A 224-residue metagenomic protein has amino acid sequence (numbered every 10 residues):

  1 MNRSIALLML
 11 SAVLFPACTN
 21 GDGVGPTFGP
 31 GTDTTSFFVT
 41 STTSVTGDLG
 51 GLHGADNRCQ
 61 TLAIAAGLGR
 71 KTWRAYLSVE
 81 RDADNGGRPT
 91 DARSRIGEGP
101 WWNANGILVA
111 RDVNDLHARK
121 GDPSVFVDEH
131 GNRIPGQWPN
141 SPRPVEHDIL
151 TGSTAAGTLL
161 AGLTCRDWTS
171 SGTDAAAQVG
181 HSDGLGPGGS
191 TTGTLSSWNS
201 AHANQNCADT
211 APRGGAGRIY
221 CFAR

Functional and structural regions predicted by a protein language model:
M1-L7: Bacterial N-terminal signal peptides that target proteins for export
L14-A17: C-terminal motif of bacterial Sec signal peptides marking the signal peptidase cleavage site
N20-R224: Secreted/extracellular ectodomain signature
